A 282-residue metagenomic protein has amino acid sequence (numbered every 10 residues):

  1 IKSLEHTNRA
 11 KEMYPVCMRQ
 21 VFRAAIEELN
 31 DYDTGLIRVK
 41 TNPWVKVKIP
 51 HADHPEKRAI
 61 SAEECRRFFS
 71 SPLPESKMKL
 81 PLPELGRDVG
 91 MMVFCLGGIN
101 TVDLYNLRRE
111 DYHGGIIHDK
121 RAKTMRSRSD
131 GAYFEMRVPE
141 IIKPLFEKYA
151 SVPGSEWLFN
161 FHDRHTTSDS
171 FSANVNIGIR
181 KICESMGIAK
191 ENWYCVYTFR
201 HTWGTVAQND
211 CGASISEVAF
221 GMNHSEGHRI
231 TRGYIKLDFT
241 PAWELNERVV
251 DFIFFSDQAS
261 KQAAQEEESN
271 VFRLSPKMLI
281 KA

Functional and structural regions predicted by a protein language model:
I1-P55, S71-M78: N-terminal core-binding DNA-recognition domain of tyrosine recombinases/integrases
K46, N106-K148: Conserved tyrosine-mediated DNA breakage-rejoining catalytic core shared by Y-recombinases
I49-S70, R126-P139, G154-S155: DNA breakage-rejoining catalytic core of tyrosine-based enzymes
A59, R121-R126, M222-F254, F272: Catalytic-site neighborhood detector that most strongly recognizes the C-terminal catalytic loop/helix of tyrosine
C65, V138-E191: Active-site/catalytic core of tyrosine-dependent DNA strand-transfer enzymes
P74-L80, V152, N176-F220, H224: Short, basic (Lys/Arg/His-rich) helix/loop patches that form interaction surfaces in the mid-to-C-terminal regions
E110-H118, G212-I235, D257-A263: Short, polar N-cap/turn motifs at the start of nucleic acid-interacting alpha helices
E140, F161-T166, P241-A282: C-terminal secondary-structure termini that scaffold catalytic or DNA-interacting sites
